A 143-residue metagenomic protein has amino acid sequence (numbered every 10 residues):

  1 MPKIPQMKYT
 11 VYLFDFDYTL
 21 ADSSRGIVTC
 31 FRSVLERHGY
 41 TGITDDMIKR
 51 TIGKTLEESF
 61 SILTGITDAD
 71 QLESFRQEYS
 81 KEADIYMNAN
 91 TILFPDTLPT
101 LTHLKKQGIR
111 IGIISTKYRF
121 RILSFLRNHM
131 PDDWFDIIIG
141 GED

Functional and structural regions predicted by a protein language model:
M7-P99, H103, Q107, F120: N-terminal helical cap/lid subdomain that shapes the substrate entry/recognition surface in HAD-like hydrolases
R110: Residues at the starts of beta-strands that form the adenosine-phosphate
Y118-D143: Substrate-recognition "cap/lid" segment bordering the active-site pocket of phosphatases
